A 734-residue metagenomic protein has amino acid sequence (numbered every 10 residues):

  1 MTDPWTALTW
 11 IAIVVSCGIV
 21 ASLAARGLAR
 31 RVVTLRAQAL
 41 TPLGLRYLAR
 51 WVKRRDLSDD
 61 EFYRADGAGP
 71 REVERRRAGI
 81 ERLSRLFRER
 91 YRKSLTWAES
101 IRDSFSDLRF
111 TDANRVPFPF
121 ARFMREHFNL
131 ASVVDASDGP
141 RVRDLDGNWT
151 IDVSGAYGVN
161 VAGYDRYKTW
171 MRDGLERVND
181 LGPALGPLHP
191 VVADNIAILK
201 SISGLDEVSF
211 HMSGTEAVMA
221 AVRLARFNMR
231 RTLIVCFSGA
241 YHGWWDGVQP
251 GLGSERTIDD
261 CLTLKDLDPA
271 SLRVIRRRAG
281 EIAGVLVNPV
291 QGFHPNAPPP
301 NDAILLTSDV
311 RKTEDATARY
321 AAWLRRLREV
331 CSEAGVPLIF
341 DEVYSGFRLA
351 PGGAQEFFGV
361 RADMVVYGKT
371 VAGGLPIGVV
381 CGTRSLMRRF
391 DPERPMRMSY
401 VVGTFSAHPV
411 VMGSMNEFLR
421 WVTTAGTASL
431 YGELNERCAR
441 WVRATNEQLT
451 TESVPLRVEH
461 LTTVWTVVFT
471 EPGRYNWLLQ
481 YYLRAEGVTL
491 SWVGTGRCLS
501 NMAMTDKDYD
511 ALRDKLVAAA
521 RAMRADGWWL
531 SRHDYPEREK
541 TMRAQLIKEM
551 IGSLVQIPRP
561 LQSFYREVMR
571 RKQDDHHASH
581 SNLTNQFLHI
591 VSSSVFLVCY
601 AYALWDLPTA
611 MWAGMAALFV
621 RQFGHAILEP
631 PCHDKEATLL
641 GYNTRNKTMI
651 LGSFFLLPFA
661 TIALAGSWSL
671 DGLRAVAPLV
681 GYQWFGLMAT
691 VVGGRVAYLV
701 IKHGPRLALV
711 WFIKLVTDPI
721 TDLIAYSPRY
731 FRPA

Functional and structural regions predicted by a protein language model:
T2-S203, T313, T317, W492 (+2 more regions): N-terminal glycine-rich, Lys/His-bearing helix-loop that initiates the first secondary-structure elements of many
D3-W5, V422-T423, E486-Q556: PLP-dependent enzyme catalytic core of the Aspartate aminotransferase-like
P4, S16-A25, A39-L43, Y47-A49 (+7 more regions): PLP-dependent aspartate aminotransferase-fold enzymes
S132-A136, N435-Y482, A544-I551: Conserved PLP-binding catalytic core of the aspartate aminotransferase-like
I304-A350: Catalytic PLP-binding core of fold-type I/II PLP enzymes
V360-N446: Active-site C-terminal subdomain of aminotransferase-like
P558-H576, P630-P631, V700-A734: Membrane-proximal soluble regions of multi-pass membrane proteins
R570-Y600, Y642-S653: Membrane interfacial helix-start motif at the N-side
